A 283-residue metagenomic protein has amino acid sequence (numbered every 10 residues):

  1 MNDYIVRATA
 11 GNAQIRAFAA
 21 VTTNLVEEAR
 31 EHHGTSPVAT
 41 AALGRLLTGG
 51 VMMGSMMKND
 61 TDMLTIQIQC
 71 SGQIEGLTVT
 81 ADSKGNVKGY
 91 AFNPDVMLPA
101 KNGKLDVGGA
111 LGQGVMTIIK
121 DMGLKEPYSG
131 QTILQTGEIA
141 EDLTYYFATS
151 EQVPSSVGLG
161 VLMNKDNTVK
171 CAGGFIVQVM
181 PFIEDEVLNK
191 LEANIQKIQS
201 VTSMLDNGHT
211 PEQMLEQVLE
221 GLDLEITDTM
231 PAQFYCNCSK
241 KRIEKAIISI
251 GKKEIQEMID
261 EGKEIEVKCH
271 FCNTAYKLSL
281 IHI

Functional and structural regions predicted by a protein language model:
M1-D228: Interaction interfaces in information-processing and related assembly proteins
T229-F234, G262-I265: Short metal-coordination and nucleic-acid-contact micro-motifs, chiefly zinc-binding Cys/His arrays
C236, C269: Short cysteine-rich clusters marking metal-coordination/redox-active sites
S239-R242, A275: Cys/His-rich metal-chelating microdomains
E244-K245, L278-S279: Short, non-ligating residues that shape and space the ligands of small metal-coordination modules and catalytic
A246-I259: A conserved acidic, glycine/proline-rich C-terminal tail/linker
E264, H270-F271: C-terminal accessory segment of soluble enzyme catalytic cores
I281-I283: Conserved small/polar residues in nucleotide/adenosyl-binding loops
